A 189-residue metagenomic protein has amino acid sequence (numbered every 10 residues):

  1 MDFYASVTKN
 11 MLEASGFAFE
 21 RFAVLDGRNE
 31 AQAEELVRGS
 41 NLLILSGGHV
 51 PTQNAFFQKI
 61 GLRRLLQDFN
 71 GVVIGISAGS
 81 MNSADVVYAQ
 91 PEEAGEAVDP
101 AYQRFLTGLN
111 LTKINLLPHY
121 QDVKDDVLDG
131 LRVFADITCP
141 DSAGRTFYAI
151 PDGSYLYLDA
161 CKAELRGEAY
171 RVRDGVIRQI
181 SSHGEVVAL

Functional and structural regions predicted by a protein language model:
M1-L42, S46, R178-L189: N-terminal beta1-alpha1 cap of cysteine-dependent amidohydrolase-like domains
M1-M11, A89-L189: C-terminal and late-domain segments of enzyme folds
R21-A23, I44-L45, I74-I76, Y148-I150: General beta-strand structural signal in soluble alpha/beta enzymes
L36-G39, K59-G71: Catalytic-core regions built around general acid/base machinery
G39-S40, F69-G71, I76, L106 (+2 more regions): Short coil/turn connectors at secondary-structure junctions
S46, Q67-V86: Catalytic nucleophile loop
V50-K59: Glycine/threonine-rich flexible loop motifs
V50-P51, G79-N82, Y88-A89, D122-K124: Short, catalytically relevant binding-site loops at active-site mouths
